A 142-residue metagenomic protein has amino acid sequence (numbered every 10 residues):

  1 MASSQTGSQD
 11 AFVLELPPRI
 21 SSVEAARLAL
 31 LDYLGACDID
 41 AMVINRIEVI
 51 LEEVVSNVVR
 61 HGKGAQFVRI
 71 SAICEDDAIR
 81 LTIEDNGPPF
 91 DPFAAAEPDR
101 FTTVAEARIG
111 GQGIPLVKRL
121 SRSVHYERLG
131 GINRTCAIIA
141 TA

Functional and structural regions predicted by a protein language model:
M1-V13, V59-A142: Conserved beta-strand-loop-beta-strand hairpin that lines the nucleotide-binding pocket of ATP/GTP-utilizing enzymes
V13-A25: STAS-typified acidic loop motif
R27-E52, E106-A107: Conserved short strand/loop->alpha-helix "switch" segment adjacent to the catalytic nucleotide/phosphoryl-transfer site
E52, S56, R60: Short alpha-helix lining the ATP-binding pocket of the histidine-kinase-like ATPase
